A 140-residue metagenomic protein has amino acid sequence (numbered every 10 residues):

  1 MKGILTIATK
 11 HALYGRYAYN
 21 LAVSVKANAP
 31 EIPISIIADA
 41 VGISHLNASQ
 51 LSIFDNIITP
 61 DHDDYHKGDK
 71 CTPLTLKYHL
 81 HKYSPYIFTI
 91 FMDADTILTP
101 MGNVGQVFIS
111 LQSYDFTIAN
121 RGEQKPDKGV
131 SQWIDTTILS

Functional and structural regions predicted by a protein language model:
M1-S140: Glycosyltransferase catalytic domains, chiefly GT-A lineage
